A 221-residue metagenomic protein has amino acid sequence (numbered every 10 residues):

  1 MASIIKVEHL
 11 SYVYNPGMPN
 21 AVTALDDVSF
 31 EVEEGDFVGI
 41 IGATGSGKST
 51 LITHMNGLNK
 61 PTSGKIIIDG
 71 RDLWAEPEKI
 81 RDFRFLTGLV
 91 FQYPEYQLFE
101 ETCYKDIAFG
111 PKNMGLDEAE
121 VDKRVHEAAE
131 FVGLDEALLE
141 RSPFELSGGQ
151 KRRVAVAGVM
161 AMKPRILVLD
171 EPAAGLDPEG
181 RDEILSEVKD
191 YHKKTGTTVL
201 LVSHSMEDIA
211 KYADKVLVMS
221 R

Functional and structural regions predicted by a protein language model:
N56: Helix-to-loop junction immediately C-terminal to a conserved catalytic motif
K65-D82: ABC ATPase NBD Q-loop/coupling interface
A119-A137: Conserved ABC ATPase "signature" region
S142-L146, Q150: Conserved ABC ATPase signature
K163: Conserved catalytic motifs of ABC-family nucleotide-binding domains
L167-D170: Catalytic Walker B motif of ABC-type/P-loop ATPase nucleotide-binding domains
S203-H204: H-loop/switch region of ABC-family ATPase nucleotide-binding domains
